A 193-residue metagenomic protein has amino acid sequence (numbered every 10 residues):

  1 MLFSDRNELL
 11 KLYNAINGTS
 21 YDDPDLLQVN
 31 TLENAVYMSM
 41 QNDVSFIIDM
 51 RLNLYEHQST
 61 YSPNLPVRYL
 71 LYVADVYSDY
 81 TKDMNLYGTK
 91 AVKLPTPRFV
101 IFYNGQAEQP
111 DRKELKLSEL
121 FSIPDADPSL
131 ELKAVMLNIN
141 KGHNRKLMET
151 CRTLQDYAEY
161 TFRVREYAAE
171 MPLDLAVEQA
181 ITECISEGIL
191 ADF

Functional and structural regions predicted by a protein language model:
M1-F193: Elongated, amphipathic alpha-helical interaction scaffolds
